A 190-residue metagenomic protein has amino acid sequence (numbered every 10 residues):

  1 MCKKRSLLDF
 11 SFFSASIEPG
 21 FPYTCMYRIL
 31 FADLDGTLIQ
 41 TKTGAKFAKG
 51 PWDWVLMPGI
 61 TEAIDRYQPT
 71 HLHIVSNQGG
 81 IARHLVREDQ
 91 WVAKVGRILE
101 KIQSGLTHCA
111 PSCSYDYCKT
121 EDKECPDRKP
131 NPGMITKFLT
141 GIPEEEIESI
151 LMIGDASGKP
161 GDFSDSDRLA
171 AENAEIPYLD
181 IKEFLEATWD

Functional and structural regions predicted by a protein language model:
M1-G20, P143, L169-N173, T188-D190: C-terminal accessory extensions appended to soluble enzyme cores
K3-H73: Active-site neighborhood of HAD-like aspartate-dependent phosphohydrolases
A32-T43, H73-G80, Y115-T120, G154-A156: Short loop/turn segments at strand-loop or loop-helix junctions that form parts of catalytic or ligand-binding pockets
Q40, I81-H84, K123-C125, K159-G161: Short catalytic/ligand-binding loop motif for oxyanion handling, primarily in non-cytosolic enzymes, centered on
A45-I74, I81-P111, R128-P132: Short, acidic loop-to-helix structural element flanking the phosphoryl-transfer center in phosphate-processing enzymes
I102-D127, L151-D155: A short, structured active-site edge motif that brings together acidic residues
D127-D165: Conserved Lys-Pro-Asp/Glu-containing loop-to-beta segment of HAD-superfamily phosphomonoesterases, centered on
L151-D190: Acidic, Mg2+-coordinating phosphoryl-transfer loop and its flanking beta/alpha structural elements, shared across
